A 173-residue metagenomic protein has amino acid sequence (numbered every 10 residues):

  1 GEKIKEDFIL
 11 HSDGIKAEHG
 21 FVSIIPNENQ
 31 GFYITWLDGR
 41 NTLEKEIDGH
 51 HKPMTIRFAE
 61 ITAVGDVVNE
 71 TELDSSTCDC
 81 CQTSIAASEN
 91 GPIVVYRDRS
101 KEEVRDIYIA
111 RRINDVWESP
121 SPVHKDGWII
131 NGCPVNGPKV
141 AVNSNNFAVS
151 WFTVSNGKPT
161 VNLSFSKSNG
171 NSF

Functional and structural regions predicted by a protein language model:
G1-F173: Extracellular, repeat-based ectodomains that mediate carbohydrate processing or recognition
